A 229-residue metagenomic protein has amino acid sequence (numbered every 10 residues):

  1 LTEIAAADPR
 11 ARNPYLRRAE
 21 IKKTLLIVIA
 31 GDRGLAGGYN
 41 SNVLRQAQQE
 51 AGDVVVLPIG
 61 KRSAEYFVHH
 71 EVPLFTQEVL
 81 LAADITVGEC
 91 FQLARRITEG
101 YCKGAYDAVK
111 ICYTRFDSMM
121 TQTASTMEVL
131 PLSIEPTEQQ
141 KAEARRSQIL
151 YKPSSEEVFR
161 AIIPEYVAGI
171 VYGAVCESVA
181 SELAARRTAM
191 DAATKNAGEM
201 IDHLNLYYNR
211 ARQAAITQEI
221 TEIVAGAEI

Functional and structural regions predicted by a protein language model:
L1-I229: C-terminal beta-strand-loop-alpha-helix "lid" module of Rossmann-like NAD(P)-dependent dehydrogenases
